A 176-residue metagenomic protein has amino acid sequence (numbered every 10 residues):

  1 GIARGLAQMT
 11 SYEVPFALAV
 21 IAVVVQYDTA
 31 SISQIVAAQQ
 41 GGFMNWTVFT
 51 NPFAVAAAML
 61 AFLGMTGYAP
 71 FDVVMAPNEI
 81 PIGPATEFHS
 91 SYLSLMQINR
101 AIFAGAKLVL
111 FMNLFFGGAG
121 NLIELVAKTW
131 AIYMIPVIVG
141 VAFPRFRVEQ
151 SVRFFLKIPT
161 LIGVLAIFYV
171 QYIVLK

Functional and structural regions predicted by a protein language model:
G1-K176: Alpha-helical transmembrane segments of multi-pass membrane proteins predominantly involved in bioenergetics
